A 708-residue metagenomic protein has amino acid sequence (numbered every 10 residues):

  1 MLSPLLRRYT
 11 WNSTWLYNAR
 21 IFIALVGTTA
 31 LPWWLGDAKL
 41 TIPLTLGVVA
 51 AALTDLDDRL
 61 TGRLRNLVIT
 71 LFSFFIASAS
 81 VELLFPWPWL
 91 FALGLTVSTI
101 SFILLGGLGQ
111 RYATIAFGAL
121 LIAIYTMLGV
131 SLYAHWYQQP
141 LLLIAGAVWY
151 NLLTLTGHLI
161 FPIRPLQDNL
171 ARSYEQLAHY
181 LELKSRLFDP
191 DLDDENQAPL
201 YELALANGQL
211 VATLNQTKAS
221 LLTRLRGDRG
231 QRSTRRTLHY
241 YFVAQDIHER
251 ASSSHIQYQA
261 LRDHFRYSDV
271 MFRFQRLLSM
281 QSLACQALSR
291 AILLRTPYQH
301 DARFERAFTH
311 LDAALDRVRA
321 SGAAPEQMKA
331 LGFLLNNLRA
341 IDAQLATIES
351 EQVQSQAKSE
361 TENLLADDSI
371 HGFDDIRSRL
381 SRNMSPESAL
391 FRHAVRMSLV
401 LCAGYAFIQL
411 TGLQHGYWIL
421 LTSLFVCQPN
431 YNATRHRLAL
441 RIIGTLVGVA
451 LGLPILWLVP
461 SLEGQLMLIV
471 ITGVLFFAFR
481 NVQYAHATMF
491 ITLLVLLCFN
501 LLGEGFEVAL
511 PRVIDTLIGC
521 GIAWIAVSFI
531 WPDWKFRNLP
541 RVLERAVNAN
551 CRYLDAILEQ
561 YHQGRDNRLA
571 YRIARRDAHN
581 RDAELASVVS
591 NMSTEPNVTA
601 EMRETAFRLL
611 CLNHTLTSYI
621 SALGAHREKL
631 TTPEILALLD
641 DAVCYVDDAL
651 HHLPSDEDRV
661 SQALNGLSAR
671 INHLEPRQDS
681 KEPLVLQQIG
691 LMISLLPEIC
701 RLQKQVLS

Functional and structural regions predicted by a protein language model:
M1-A19, A30, W34, D55-L56 (+5 more regions): Long, hydrophobic alpha-helical segments that serve as membrane-spanning/inserting helices
M1-L120, Y125-P162, G332-F490, C498-L517 (+13 more regions): Alpha-helical transmembrane segments and their membrane-interface boundaries that form or gate the permeation pathway
L95-T99, F242-R250, L616: Elongated alpha-helical scaffolds
